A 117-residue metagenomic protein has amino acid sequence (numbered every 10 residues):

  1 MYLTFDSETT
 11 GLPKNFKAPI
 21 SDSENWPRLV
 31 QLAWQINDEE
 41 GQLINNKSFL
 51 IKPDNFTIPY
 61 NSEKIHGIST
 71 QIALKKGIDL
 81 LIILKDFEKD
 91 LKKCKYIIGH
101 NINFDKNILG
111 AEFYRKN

Functional and structural regions predicted by a protein language model:
M1-R115: Conserved non-catalytic scaffold segment of RNase H-like nuclease domains
